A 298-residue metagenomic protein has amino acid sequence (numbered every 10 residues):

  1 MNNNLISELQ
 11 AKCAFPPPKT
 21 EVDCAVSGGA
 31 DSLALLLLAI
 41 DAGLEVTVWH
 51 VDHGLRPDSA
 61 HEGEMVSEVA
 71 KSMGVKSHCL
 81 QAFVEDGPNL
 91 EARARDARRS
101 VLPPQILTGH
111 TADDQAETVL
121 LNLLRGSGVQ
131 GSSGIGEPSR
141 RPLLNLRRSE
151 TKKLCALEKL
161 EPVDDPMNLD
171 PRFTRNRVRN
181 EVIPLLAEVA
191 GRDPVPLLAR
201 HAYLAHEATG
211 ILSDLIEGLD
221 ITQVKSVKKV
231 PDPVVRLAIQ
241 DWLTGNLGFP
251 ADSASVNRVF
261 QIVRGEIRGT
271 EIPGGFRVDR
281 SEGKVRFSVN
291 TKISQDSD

Functional and structural regions predicted by a protein language model:
M1-E181: Core alpha/beta nucleotide-donor-binding catalytic domains of modification enzymes
N2-D31, T47-H53, A82-V84, A97 (+3 more regions): AMP-forming adenylation/ATP pyrophosphatase catalytic core
T111-A254, V263: Flexible helical/loop "lid" subdomain adjacent to adenine-nucleotide binding pockets
